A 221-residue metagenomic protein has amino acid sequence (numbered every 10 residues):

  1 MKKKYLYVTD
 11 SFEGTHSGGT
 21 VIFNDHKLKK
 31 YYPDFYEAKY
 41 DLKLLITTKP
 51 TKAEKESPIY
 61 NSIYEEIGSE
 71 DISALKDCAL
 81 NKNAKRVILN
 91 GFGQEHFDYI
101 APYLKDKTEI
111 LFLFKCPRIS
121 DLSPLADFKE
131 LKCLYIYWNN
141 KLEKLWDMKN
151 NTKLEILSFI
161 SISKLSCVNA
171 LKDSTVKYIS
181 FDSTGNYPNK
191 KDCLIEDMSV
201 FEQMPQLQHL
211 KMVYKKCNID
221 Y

Functional and structural regions predicted by a protein language model:
K3-Y99, L104-S120, E130-Y221: Concave beta-strand-loop units of leucine-rich repeat
